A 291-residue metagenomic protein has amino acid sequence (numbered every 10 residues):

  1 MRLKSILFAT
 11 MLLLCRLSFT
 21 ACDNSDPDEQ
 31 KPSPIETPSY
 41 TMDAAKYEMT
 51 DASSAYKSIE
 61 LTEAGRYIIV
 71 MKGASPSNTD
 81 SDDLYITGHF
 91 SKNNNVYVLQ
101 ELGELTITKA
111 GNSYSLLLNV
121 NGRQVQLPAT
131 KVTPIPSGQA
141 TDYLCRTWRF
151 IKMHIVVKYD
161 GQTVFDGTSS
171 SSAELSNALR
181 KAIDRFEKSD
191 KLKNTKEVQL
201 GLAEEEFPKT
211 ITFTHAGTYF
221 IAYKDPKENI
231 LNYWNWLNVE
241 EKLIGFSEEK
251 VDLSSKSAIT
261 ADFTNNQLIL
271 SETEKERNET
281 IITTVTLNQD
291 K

Functional and structural regions predicted by a protein language model:
M1-L7: Bacterial N-terminal signal peptides that target proteins for export
K4, D23-N24: Cys/His-rich metal-coordination motifs, chiefly Zn-binding "fingers/knuckles"
F8-L13: A broad helix-preferring feature
L17-A21: C-terminal motif of bacterial Sec signal peptides marking the signal peptidase cleavage site
S25-Y85, N93-Y233, L237-K291: Lipid interaction determinants
